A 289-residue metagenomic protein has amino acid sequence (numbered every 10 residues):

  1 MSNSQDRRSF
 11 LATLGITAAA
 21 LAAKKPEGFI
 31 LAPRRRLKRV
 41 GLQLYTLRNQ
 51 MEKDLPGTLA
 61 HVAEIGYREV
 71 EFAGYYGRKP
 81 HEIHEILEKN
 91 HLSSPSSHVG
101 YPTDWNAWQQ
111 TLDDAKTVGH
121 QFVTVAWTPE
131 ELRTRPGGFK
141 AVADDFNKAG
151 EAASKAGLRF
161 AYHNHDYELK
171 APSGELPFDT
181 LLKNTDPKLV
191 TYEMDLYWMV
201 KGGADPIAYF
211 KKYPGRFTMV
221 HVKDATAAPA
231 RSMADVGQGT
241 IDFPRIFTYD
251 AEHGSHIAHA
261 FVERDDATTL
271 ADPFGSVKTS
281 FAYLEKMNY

Functional and structural regions predicted by a protein language model:
M1-A18: N-terminal secretory signal peptides and thylakoid transit peptides that target proteins across membranes
G15, E69, Y76, S93 (+3 more regions): Active-site acidic/histidine proton-transfer and metal-coordination neighborhood in alpha/beta enzyme cores
K24-E52, G57, H61: C-terminal segment of N-terminal export signals and the immediately downstream linker at the start of the mature
P33-R35, A60-E64, R78-S94, A107-H120 (+4 more regions): Acidic (Asp/Glu)-rich catalytic clusters
K38-Q43, V70, S94-S97, V123-V125 (+4 more regions): Hydrophobic faces of well-ordered beta-strands that scaffold small-molecule active sites in alpha/beta enzyme cores
L42, V62, V70, L87 (+5 more regions): Conserved, mostly hydrophobic/aromatic
Q43-K53, H98-D104, R135-P136: Active-site mouth loops of central-metabolism enzymes
L59-A60, L169-E175, W198-I257, D266-G275: Gly/Pro-rich active-site loop or hairpin
